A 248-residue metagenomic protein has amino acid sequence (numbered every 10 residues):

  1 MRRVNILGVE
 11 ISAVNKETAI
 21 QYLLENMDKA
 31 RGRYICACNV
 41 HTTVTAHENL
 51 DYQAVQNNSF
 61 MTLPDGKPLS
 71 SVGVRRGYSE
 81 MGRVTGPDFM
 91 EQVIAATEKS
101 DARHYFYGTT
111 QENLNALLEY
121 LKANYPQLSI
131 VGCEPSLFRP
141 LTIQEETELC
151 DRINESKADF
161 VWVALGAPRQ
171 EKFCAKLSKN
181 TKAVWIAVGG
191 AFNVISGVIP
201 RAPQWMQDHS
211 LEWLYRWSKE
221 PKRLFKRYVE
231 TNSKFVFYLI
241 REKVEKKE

Functional and structural regions predicted by a protein language model:
M1-D88: N-terminal nucleotide/polyanion-binding subdomain common to many enzyme families
G32, A102, T181-A183: A short helix->loop->beta-strand "cap" motif at the edges of active sites that frequently abuts
N39-T43, L165-Q170, A191: Short glycine-rich anion-binding loops that position phosphate/pyrophosphate groups of nucleotides and phosphorylated
P68-G73, A202, M206-E248: A transmembrane-helix-recognition feature enriched in membrane-embedded lipid enzymes and envelope glyco-/phospholipid
L69-S71, R169, A191-S196: Short gly/pro/ser/thr-enriched loop/turn and capping motifs at secondary-structure boundaries
S70-R152, S156: Conserved beta-alpha
P135-L141, A183-K219: Short, flexible loop segments at boundaries between secondary-structure elements
I153, K157-W162, G166-A167: Proline-aspartate-enriched helix->loop->beta-strand connector
